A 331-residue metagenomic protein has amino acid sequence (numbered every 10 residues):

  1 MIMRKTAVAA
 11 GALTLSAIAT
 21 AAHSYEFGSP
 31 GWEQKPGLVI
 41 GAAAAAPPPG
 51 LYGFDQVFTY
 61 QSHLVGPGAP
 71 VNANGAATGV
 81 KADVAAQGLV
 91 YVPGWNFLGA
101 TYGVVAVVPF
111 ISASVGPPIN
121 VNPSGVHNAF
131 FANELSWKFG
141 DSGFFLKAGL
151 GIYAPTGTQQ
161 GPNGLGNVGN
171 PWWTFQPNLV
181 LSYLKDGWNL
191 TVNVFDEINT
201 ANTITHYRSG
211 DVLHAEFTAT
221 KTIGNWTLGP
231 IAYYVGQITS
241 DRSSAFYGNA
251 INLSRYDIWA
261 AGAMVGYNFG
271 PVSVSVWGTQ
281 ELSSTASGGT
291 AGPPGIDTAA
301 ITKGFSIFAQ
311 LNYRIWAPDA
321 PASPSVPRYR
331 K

Functional and structural regions predicted by a protein language model:
M1-W32, W316-K331: Cleavable N-terminal export/targeting peptides
E26-W32, Y60-V84, I119-P123, L165 (+1 more regions): Surface-exposed strand-loop-strand hairpins of Gram-negative outer-membrane beta-barrel proteins
F27, A42-G50, G94-G103, P117 (+5 more regions): Short loop/turn motifs that connect adjacent beta-strands in outer-membrane beta-barrel proteins
L51-G53, V57, D83-L89, H127-N133 (+4 more regions): Hydrophobic, lipid-facing positions within transmembrane beta-strands of outer-membrane proteins
G53-V57, V104-A106, N133, L146-L150 (+7 more regions): Membrane-embedded beta-strand positions of outer-membrane beta-barrel proteins
F58, G66-N74, H206-K331: Outer membrane beta-barrel transmembrane domains
T78-V84, N122-N128, V168-T174, H206-V212 (+2 more regions): Transmembrane beta-barrel outer-membrane domains
P109-S209, S283: Outer-membrane pore/translocation modules
